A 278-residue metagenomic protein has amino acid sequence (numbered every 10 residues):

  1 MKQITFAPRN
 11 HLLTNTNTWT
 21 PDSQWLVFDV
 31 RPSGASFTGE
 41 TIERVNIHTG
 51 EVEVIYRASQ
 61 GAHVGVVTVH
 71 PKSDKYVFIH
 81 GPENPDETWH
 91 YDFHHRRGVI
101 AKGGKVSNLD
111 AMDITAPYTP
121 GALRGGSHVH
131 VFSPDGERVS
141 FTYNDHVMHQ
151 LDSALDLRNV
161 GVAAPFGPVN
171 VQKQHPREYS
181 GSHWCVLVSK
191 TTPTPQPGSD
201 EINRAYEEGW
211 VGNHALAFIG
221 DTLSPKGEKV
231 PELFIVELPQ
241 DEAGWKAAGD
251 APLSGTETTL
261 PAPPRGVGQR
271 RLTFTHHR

Functional and structural regions predicted by a protein language model:
M1-R278: Sequence signature of WD/YWTD-type beta-propeller architectures
